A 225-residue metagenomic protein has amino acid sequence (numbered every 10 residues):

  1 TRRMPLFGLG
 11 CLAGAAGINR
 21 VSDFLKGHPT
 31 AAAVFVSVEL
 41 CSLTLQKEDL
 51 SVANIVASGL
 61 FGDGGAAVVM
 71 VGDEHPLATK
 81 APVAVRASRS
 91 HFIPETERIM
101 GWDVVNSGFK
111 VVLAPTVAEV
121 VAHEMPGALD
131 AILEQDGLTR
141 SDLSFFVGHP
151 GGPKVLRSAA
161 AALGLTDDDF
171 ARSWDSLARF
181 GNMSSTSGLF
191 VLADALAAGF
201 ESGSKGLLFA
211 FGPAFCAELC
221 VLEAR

Functional and structural regions predicted by a protein language model:
T1-R2, G27-A33, I55-V56, G64-G65 (+4 more regions): Short coil/turn connectors at secondary-structure junctions
M4-C11, V52-S58: Flexible, glycine/proline-enriched loop segments at strand-loop-helix junctions that form or flank small-ligand binding
P5-K26, A122, P126, S144-R225: Claisen-condensing/thiolase-fold acyl-transfer catalytic domains that form or cleave C-C bonds in fatty acid
F7, A32-E39, M70, L208-F211: Short beta-strand segments
G17, A128-D136: Stable alpha-helical structural segments in soluble proteins, enriched in small hydrophobic residues
F24-A32, V71-A81, G137: Secondary-structure boundary elements
V36-E48, E97-W102, L156-F170: Acidic-glycine-rich active-site phosphate/pyrophosphate-binding loop
C41, K47-H123, G127-A131, F211 (+1 more regions): Condensing-enzyme catalytic core mediating Claisen C-C bond formation in acyl metabolism
